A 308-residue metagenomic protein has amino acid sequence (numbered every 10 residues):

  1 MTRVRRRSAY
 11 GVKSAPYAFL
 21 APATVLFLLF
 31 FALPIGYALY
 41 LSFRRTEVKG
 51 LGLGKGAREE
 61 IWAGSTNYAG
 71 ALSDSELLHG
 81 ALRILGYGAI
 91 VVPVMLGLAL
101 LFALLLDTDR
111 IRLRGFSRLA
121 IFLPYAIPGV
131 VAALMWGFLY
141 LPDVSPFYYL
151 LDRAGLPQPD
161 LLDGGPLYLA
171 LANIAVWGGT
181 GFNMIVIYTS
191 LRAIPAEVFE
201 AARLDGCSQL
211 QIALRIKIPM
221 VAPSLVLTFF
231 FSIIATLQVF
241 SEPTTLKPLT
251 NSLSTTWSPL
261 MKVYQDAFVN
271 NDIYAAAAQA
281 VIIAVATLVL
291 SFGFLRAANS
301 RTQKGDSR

Functional and structural regions predicted by a protein language model:
M1-G11: Short, Lys/Arg-rich, polar N-terminal cytosolic tail immediately upstream of the first transmembrane signal-anchor
V12-R308: A structural signal for multi-pass alpha-helical bundles of membrane permease subunits that mediate small-molecule
